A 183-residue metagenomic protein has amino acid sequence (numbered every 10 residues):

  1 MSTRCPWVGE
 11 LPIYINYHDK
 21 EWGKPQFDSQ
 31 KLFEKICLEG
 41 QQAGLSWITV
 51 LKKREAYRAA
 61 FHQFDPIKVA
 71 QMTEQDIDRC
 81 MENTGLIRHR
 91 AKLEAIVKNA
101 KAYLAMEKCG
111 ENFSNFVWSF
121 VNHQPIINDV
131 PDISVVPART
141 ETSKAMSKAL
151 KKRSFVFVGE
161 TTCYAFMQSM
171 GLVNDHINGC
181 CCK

Functional and structural regions predicted by a protein language model:
M1-K183: HhH-family (HhH-GPD) DNA N-glycosylase catalytic core used in base-excision repair
